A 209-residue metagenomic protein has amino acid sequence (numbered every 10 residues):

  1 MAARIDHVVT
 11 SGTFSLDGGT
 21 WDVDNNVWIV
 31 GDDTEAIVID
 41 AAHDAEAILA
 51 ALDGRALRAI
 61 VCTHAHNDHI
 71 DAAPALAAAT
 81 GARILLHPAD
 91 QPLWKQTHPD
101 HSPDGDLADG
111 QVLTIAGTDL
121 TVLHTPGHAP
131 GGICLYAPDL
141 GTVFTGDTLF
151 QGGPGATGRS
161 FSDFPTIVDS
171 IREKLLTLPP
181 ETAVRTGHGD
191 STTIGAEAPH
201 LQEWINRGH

Functional and structural regions predicted by a protein language model:
A2-R55, C134-G146: Conserved beta-strand hairpin/beta-sheet module of binuclear metal-dependent hydrolase folds, prominently
T13, A89-Q91, L149-F150: Short, acidic/turn-prone active-site loops that include or flank metal/cofactor- and phosphate-binding residues
G18-T20, D104, H124-P126: Short Gly/Pro-enriched turn/cap motifs at secondary-structure boundaries
D22-V23, A36, H43-D119, P199-R207: Active-site HxH/HxHxD metal-binding segment of metal-dependent hydrolases
N26-W28, G105, G110-Q111, I133 (+1 more regions): Residue-level detector of beta-strand structural context in well-folded domains
I29-V30, L86, L113-I115, L135-A137 (+1 more regions): Conserved hydrophobic "DFG−1" position in protein kinase catalytic cores
A36, D119, H124, P130-H209: Metallo-beta-lactamase
V112, P126-G127: Short polar/acidic secondary-structure junctions
